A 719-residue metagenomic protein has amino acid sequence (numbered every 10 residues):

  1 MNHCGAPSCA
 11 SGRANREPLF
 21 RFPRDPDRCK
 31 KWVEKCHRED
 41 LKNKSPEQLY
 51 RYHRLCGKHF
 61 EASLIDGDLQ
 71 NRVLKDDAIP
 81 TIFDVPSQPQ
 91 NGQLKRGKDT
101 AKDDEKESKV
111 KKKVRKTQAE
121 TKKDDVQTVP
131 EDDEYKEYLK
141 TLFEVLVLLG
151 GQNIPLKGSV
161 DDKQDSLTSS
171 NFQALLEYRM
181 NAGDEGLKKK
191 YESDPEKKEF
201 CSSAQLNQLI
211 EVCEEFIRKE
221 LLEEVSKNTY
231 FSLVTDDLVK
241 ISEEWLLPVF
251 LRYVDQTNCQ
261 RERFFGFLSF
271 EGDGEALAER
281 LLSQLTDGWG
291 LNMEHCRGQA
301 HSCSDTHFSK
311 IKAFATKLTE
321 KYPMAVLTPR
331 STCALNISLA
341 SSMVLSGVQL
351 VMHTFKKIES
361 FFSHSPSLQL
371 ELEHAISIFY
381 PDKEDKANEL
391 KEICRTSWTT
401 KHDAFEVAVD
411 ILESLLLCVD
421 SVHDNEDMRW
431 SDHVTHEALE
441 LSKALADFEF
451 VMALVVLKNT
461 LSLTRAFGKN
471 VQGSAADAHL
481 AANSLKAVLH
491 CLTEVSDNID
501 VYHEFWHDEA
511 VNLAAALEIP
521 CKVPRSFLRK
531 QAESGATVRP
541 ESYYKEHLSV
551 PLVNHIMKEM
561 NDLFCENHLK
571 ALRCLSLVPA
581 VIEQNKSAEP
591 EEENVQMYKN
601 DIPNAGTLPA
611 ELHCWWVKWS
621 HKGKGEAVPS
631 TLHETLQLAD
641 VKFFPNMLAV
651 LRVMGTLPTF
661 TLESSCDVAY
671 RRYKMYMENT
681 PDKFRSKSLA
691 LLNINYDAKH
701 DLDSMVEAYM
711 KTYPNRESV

Functional and structural regions predicted by a protein language model:
M1-K122, E134: Intrinsically disordered, low-complexity tails and linkers flanking structured domains
Q118-V719: Alpha-helical structural modules in large enzymes and assemblies
